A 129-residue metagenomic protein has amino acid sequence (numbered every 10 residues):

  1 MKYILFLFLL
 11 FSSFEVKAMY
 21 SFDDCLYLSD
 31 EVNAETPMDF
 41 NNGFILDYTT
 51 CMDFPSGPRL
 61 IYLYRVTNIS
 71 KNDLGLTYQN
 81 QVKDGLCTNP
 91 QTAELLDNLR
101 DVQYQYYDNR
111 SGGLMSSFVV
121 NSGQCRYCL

Functional and structural regions predicted by a protein language model:
M1-I4: Positively charged n-region of N-terminal signal peptides that target proteins for export
S13-E15: N-terminal signal peptide c-region/cleavage motif recognized by signal peptidases
S21-F22, L26, D39-T67, L96-L129: Polar/charged, Gly/Pro-rich intrinsically disordered segments
C25-E35: Short, basic/low-complexity N-terminal boundary segments at the transition from targeting/disordered tails
D73-L95: Short, non-transmembrane amphipathic alpha-helical segments
